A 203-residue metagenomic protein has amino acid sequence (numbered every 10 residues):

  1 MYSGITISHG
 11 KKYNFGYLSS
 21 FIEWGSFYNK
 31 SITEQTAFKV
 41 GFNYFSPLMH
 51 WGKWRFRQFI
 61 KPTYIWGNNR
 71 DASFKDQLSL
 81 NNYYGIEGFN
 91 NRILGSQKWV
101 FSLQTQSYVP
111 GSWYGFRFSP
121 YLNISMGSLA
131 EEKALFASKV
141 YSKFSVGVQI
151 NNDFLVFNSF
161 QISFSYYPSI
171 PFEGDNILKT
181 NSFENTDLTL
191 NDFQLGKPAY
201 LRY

Functional and structural regions predicted by a protein language model:
Y2-Y203: C-terminal transmembrane beta-barrel domains of outer membrane proteins
